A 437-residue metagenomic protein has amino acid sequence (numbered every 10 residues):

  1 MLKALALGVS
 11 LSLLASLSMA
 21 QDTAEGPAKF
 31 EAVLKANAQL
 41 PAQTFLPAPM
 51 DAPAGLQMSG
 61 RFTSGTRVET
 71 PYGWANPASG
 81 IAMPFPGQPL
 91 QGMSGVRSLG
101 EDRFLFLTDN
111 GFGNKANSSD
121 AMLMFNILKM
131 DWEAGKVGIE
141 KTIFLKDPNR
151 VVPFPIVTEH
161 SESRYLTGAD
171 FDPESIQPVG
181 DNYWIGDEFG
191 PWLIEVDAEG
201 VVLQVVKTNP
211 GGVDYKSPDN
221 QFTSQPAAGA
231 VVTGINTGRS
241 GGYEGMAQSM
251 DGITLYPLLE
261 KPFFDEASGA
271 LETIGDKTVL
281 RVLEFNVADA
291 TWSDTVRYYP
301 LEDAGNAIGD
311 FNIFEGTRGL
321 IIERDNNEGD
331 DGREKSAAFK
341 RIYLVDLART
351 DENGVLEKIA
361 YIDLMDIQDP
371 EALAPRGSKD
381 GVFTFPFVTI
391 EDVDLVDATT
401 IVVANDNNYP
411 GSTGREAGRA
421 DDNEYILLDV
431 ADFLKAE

Functional and structural regions predicted by a protein language model:
M1-A6: Bacterial N-terminal signal peptides that target proteins for export
S10, A15-L17: N-terminal signal peptide c-region/cleavage motif recognized by signal peptidases
Q21-E437: Sequence/structural signature of beta-propeller domains
